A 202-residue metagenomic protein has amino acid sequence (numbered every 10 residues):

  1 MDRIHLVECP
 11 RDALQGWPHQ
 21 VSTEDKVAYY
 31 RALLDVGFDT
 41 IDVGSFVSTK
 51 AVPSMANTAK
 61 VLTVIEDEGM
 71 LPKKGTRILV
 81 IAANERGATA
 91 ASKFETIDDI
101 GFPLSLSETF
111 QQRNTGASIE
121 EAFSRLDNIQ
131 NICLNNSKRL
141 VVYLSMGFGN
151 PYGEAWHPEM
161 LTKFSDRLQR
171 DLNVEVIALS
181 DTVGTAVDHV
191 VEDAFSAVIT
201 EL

Functional and structural regions predicted by a protein language model:
M1-E85: N-terminal capping/small domains of soluble enzymes
M1-P18, G101-N114, K138-Y152: N-terminal small/glycine-rich loop or linker at the start of catalytic domains across soluble metabolic enzymes
A13, L33, A91, I100 (+2 more regions): Conserved, mostly hydrophobic/aromatic
H19-V27, L79-T89, N114-I129, A155-K163: Glycine-rich anion/phosphate-binding loops
G37, K93-I100, L172-E175, A197-L202: Glycine-enriched alpha-helix->loop->beta-strand junction motifs that scaffold or abut catalytic
D39-I65, L104-A117, M146-Y152, A178-D188: Glycine-rich, proline-tolerant flexible connector loops at the mouths of alpha/beta enzymes
T40-D42, L79, D99-G101, V141 (+1 more regions): Conserved beta-strand positions in the central sheet of alpha/beta enzyme cores
A51-V80, E121-L140, F164-R167, V191-L202: Alpha-helix-loop-beta-strand connector modules within alpha/beta enzyme cores
